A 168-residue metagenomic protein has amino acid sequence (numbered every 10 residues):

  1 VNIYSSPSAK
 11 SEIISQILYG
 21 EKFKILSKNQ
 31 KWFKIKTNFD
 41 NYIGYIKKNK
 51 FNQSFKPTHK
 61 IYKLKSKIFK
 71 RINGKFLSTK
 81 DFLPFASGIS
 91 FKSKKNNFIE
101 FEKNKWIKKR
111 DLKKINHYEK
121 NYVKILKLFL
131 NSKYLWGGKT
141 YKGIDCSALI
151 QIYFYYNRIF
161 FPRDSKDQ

Functional and structural regions predicted by a protein language model:
V1, S8, S15, Y19-S132: Boundary regions of SH3-family modules and the immediately adjacent low-complexity/disordered segments in eukaryotic
V1-Y4, P162: Extended interaction regions within the primary functional domain
S6, I17, N49, R110 (+3 more regions): Surface-exposed loop/turn and secondary-structure junction residues enriched for glycine/proline
Y134-Q168: Catalytic cysteine-centered active-site loop
